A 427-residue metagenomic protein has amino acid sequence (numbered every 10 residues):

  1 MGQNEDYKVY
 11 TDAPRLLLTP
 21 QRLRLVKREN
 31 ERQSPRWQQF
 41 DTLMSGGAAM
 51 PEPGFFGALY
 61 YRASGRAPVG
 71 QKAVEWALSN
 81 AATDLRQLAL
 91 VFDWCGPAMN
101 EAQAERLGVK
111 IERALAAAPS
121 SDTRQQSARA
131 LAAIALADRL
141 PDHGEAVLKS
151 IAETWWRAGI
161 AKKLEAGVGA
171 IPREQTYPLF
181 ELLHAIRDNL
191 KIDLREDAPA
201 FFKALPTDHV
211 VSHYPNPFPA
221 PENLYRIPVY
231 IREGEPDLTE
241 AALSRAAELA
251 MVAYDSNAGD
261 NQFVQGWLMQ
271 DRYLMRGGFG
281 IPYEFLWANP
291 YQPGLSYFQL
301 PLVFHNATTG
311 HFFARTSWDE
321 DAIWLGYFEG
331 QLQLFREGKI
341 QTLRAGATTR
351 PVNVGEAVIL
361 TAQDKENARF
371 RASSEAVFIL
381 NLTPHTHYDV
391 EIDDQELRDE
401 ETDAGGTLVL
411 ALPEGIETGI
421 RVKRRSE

Functional and structural regions predicted by a protein language model:
M1-R32: Extreme N-terminal leader/anchor segments
M1-Y7, S45-F55, L380: Short, 15-30-residue, compositionally biased linear elements with alpha-helical propensity or flexible coil
R15, L23, E29-N30, R36-T207: Aromatic-lined, polymer-binding surfaces characteristic of secreted/periplasmic polysaccharide-degrading enzymes
R15, L25, Q39, H311 (+2 more regions): A residue-level signal for beta-strand positions that form part of recognition/binding surfaces within mature
N30-F40, G330-K339: Short, surface-exposed, low-complexity cationic segments
Q175-E396, E400-E414: Extended polysaccharide-engagement surfaces of secreted carbohydrate-active enzymes
G415-E427: Surface-exposed interaction regions enriched in Ser/Thr/Asp/Glu that occur as long low-complexity tracts or repetitive
